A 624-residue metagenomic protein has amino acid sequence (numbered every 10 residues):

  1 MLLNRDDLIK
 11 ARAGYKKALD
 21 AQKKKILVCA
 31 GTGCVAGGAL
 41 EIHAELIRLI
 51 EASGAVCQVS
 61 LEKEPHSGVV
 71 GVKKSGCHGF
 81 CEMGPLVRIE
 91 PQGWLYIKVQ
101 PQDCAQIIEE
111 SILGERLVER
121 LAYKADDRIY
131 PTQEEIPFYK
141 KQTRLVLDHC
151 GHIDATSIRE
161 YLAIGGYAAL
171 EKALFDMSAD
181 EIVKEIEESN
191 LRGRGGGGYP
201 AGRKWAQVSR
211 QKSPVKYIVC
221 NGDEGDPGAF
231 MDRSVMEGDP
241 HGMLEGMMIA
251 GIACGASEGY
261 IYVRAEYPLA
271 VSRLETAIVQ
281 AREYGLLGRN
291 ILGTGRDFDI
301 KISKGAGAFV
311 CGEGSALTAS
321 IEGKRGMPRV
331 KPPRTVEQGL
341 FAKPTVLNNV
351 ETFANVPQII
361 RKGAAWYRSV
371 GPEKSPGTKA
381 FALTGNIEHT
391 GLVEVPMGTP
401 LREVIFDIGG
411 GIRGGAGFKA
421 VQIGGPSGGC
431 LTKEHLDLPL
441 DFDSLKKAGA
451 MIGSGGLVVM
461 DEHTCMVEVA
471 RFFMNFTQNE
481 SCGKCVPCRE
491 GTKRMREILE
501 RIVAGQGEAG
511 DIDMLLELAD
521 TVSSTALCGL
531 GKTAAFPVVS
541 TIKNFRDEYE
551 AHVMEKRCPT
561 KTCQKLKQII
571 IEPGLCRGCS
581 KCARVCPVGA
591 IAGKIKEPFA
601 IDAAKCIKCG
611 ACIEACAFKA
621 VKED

Functional and structural regions predicted by a protein language model:
L2-K24, L40-V72, M83-P85, E90-Y123 (+10 more regions): Ferredoxin-type iron-sulfur electron-transfer modules in oxidoreductases and energy-metabolism complexes
A30-G38, E82, I186-V208, A250 (+4 more regions): Conserved phosphate/anionic-ligand binding catalytic regions in large, soluble enzymes, centered on
I50, G246-M248, M397-R413: Short amphipathic, charge-patterned alpha-helical segments
M83-V87, P487-K493, K581-A600, A611-D624: Iron-sulfur cluster-binding cysteine motifs and their immediate structural context in ferredoxin-like electron-transfer
A122-E188, A342, N348-G363: Flexible inter-domain linker/hinge segments
I153-A168, C220-D232, T335-F341, A382-I387 (+1 more regions): Gly-rich Lys/Arg/Thr-decorated short loops/hinges at beta-loop-alpha junctions or inter-strand turns that position
V271-M397, G409: Hydrophobic alpha-helical positions that pack around
G377-H389, V395-M397, L401, P559-A603 (+2 more regions): C-terminal accessory/binding modules appended to enzymatic or scaffolding proteins
